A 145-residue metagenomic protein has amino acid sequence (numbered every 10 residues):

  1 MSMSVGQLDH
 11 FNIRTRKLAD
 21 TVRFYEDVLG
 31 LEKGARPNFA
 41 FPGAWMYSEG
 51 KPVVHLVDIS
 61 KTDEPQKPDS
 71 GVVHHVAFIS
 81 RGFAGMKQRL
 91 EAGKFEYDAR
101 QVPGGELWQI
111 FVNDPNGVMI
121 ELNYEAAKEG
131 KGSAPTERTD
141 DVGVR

Functional and structural regions predicted by a protein language model:
S2-S4, K87-R145: Vicinal oxygen chelate
Q7-R16, A44-Y47, P65-R89, W108-N113 (+1 more regions): Vicinal oxygen chelate
R14-V53: Core segments of cupin and vicinal oxygen chelate
D20-R23, D27, A84-A92, E96: Replace "anionic and nucleotidyl ligands
A35-N38, H74, R100-V102: Short beta-strand
F41-P42, K61-Q66, G130-G132: A short, acidic/glycine-rich surface segment
H55-V57, E121: Conserved beta-strand in the GNAT
